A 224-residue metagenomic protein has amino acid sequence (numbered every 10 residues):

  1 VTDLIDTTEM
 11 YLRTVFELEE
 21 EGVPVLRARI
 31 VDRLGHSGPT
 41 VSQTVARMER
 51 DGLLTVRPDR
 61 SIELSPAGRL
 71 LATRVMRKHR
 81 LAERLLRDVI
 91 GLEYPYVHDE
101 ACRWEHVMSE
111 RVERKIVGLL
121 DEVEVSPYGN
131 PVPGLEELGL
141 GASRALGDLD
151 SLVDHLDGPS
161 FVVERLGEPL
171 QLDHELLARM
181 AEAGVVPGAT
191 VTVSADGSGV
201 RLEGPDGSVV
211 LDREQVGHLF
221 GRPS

Functional and structural regions predicted by a protein language model:
V1-L12: Short alpha-helical segments that sit at the start of domains
E21-V31: Short acidic, hydrophobic short linear motifs in intrinsically disordered regions
P39, P95: Key DNA-contact positions within bacterial/archaeal DNA-binding proteins
V45-A46: Short, hydrophobic-biased segments on the C-terminal half of alpha helices that form "recognition helices"
E49-R57: A short, conserved structural fragment
R60-H79: Basic, amphipathic "hinge/linker" alpha-helix immediately C-terminal to the N-terminal HTH DNA-binding motif
H106-Q215: Mid-protein regulatory/catalytic core that forms ligand/cofactor-binding pockets and protein-protein interaction
